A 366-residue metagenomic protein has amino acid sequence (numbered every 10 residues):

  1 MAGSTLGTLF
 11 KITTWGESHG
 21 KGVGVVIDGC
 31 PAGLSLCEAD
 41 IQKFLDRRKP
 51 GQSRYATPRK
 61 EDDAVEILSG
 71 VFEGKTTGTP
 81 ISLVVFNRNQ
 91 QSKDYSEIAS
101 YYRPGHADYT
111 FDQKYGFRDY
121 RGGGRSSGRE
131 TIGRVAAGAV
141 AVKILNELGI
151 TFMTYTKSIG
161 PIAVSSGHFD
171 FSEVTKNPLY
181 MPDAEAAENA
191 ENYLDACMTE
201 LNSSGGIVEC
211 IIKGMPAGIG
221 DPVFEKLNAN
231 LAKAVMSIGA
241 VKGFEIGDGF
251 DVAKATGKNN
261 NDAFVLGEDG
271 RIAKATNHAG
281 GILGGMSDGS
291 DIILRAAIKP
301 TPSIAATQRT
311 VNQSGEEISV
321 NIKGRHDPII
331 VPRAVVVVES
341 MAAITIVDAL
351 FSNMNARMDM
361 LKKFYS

Functional and structural regions predicted by a protein language model:
M1-R59: N-terminal, positively charged regions that mediate nucleic acid binding
K11, S303-S366: Internal helix-turn-beta structural module
K11-T14, D119-E130, A217-D221, N277-I282 (+1 more regions): A short glycine/serine-rich beta->alpha loop
W15, K21, L201-S204, V208-E317: Glycine-rich anion/phosphate-binding loop at the beta-strand->alpha-helix junction
K21-G33, G128-I150, E225, A229-K233 (+3 more regions): Alpha-helical support elements that line or immediately flank enzyme active sites and cofactor-binding pockets
F44-P104, D108: Glycine-rich, N-terminal phosphate-binding loop and its surrounding beta-alpha-beta segment
A99-G124, Q308-H326: Short acidic, glycine/tyrosine-flanked loop/strand segments centered on an H-E-D-like triad
Q113-V223: Glycine-rich, mobile lid/loop segments that gate access to catalytic sites or pores
